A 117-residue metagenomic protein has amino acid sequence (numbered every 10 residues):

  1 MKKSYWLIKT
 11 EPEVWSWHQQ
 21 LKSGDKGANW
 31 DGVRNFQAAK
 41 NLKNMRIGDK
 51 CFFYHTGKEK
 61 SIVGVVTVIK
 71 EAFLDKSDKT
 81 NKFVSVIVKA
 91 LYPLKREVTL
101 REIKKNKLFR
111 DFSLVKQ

Functional and structural regions predicted by a protein language model:
M1-R46: Compositionally biased, charged N-terminal/linker segments
M1-W15, G27, S77-Q117: Contiguous surface segments at macromolecular interaction interfaces
L7-K9, F53-Y54, V65: Short, conserved beta-strand edge motifs with alternating hydrophobic and charged residues
N44, K60, T80-F83: A generic structural micro-feature
Y54-K60: Short, charged beta-turn/beta-strand-edge "cap" motif at the junction between a beta-strand and an adjacent loop
S61-E71: Short beta-strand-centered aromatic/proline hotspots
I69-A72, Y92-L94: A generic structural motif
